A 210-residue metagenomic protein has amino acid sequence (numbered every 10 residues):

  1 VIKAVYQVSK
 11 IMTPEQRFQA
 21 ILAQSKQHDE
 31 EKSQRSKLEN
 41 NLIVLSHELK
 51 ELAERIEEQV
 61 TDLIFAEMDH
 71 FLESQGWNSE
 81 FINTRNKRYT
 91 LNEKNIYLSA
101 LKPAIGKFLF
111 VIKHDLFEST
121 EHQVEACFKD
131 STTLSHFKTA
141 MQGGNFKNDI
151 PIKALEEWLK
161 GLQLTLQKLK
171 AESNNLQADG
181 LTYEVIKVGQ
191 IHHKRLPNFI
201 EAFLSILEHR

Functional and structural regions predicted by a protein language model:
V1-I2, P151: Short, intrinsically disordered, low-complexity terminal segments
K3-A4, E201: Residue-level detector of intrinsically disordered, flexible termini and proteolytic processing junctions
A4, S9, Q19-R85: Contiguous, amphipathic alpha-helical segments that mediate oligomerization or scaffolding in large protein assemblies
K87-R210: Intrinsic disorder/low-complexity polar-acidic segments
